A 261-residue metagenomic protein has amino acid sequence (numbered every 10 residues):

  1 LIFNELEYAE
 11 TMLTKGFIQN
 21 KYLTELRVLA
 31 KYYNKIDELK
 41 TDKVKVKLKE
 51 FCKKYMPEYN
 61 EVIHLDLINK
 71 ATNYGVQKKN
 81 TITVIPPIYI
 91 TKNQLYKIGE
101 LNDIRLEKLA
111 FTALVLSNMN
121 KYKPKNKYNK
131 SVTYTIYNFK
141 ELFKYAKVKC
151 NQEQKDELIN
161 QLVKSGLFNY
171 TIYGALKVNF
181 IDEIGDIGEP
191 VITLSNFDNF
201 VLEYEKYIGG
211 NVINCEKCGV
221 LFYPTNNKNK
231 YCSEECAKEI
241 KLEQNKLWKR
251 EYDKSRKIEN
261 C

Functional and structural regions predicted by a protein language model:
L1-R105, M119-Y122, K127, S131-T133 (+1 more regions): Modules that initiate DNA replication and primer synthesis
L23, N102-L116, K121-K123, I208-V212 (+3 more regions): Short, leucine-enriched amphipathic alpha-helices that occur as contiguous helical runs
E157-N160, E234, L247: DNA-binding alpha-helical recognition surfaces that contact promoter or target DNA
F197-V212, L221-N226: Short, flexible, mixed-charge glycine/proline-rich loop motifs that serve as phosphate/nucleic-acid-contacting
G209, I240-C261: Secondary-structure boundary/linker elements at domain or insertion junctions
C215-C218, C232: Short cysteine-rich clusters marking metal-coordination/redox-active sites
N226-I240: Cysteine-rich micro-motifs
